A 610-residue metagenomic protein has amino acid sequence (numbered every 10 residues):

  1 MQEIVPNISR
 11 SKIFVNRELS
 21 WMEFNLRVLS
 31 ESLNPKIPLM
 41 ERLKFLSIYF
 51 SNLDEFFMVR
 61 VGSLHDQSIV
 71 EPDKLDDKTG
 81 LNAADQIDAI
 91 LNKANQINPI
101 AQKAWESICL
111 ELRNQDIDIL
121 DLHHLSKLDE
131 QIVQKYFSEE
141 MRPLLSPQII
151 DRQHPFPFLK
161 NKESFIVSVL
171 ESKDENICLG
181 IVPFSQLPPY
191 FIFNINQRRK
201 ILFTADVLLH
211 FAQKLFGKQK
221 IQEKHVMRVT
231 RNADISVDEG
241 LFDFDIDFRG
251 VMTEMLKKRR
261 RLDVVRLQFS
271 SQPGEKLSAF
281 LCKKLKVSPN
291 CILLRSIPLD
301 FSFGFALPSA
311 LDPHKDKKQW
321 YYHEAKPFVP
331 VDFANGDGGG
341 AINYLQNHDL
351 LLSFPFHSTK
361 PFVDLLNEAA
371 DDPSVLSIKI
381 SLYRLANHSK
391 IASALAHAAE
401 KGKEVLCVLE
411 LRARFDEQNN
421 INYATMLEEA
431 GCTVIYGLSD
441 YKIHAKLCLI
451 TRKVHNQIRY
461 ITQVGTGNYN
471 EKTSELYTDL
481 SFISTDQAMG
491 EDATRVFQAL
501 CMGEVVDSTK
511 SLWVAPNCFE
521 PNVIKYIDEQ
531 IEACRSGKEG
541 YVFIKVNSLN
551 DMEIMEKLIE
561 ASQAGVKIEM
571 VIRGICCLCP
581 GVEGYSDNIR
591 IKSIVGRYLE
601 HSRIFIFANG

Functional and structural regions predicted by a protein language model:
M1-V542, E560-A564, G574-E600, I604-G610: N-terminal localization/anchoring segments of enzymes in phospholipid and broader phosphate metabolism
N547: Cofactor-pocket helix-loop regions in the catalytic cores of large enzyme subunits
K567-V571: Hydrophobic alpha/beta core scaffold segments
